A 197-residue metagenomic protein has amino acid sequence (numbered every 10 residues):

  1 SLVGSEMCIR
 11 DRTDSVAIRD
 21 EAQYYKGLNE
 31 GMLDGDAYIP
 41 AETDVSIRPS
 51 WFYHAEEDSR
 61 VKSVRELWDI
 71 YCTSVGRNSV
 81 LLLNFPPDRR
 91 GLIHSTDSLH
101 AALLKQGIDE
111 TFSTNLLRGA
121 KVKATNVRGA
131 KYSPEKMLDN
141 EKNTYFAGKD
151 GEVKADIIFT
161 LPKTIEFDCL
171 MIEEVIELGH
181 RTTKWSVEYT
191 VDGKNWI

Functional and structural regions predicted by a protein language model:
S1, S5-E6, R10-G151, F159 (+2 more regions): Mature catalytic domains of secreted/periplasmic carbohydrate-active enzymes
K149-A155, T164-I165, I176-I197: Trp- and acidic/polar-enriched beta-sheet ligand-binding modules for extracellular glycan and matrix recognition
L170-M171, V187: An aromatic-rich alpha-helical recognition segment common to small helix-rich domains
